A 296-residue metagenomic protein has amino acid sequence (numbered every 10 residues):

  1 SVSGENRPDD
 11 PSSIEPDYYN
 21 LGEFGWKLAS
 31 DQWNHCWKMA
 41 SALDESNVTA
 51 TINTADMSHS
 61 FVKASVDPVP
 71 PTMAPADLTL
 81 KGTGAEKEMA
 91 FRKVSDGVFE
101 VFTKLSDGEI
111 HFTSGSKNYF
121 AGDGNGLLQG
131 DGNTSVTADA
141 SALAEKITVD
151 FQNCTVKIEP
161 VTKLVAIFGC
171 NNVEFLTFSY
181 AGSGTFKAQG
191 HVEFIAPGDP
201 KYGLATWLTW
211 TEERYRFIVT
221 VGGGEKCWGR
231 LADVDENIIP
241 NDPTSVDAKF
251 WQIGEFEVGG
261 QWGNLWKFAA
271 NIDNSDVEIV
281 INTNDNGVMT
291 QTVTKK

Functional and structural regions predicted by a protein language model:
S1-K296: Insoluble glucan recognition modules
